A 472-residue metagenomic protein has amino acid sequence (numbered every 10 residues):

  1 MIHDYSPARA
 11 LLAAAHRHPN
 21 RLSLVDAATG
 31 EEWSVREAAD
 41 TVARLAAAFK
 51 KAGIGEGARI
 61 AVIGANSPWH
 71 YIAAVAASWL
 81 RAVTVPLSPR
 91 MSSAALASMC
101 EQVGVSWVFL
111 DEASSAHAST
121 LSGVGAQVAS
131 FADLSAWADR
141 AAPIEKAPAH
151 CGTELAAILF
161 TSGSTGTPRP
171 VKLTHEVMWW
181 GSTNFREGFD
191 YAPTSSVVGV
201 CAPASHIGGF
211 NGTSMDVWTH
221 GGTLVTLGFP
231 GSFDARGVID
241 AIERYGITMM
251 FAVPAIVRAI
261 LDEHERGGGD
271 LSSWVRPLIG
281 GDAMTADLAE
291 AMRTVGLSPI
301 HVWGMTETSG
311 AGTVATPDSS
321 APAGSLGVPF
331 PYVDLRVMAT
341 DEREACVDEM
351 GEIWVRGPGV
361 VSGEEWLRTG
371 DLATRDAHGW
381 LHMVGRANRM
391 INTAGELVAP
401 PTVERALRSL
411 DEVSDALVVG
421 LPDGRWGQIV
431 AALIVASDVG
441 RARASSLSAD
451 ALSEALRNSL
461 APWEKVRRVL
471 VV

Functional and structural regions predicted by a protein language model:
H3, S23-S67, V75, S92-A97: Conserved AMP-binding/adenylate-forming core of the ANL superfamily
D4, P19-N20, A142-F160, T167 (+1 more regions): Conserved pre-ATP/AMP-binding loop-to-beta segment of ANL
E32-R36, A156-W180: Conserved AMP-binding A3 loop
A38-A47, G152, V171-P193, C201 (+1 more regions): Conserved structural elements of the adenylate-forming
M91, M250, G357, L372-R467: AMP-binding/adenylate-forming catalytic core of the ANL superfamily
G181-V197, I207-T248, E263: Conserved AMP-binding/adenylation subdomain of ANL enzymes
I247-F251, D262-A321, D334: Gly/Ser/Thr-rich phosphate-binding loop
P322, R336-V355, R375-H378, A442-A449: Conserved beta-loop-beta connector loops within the AMP-binding
